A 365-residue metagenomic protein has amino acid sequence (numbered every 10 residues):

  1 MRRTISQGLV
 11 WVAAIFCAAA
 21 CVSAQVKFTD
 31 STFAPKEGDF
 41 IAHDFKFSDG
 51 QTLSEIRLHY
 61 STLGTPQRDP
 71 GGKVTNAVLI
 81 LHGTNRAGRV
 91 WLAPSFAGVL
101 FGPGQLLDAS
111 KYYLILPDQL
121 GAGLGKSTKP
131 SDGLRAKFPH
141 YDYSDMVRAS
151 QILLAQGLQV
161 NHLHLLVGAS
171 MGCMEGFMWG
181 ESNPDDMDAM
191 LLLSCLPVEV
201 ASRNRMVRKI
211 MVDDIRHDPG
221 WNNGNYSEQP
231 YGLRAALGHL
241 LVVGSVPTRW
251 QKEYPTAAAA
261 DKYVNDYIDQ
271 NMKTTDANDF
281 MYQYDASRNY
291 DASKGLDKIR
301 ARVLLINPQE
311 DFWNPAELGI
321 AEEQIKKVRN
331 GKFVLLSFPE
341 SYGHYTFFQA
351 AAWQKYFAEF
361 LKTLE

Functional and structural regions predicted by a protein language model:
Q25-A77, G88-V90: Catalytic-loop region of hydrolases
S61-S131: N-terminal cap/lid subdomain of alpha/beta-hydrolase-fold enzymes
S144-H164: Conserved acidic catalytic loop of the alpha/beta-hydrolase fold
H162-A201: Conserved hydrolase catalytic core segment
D186-Q270: Alpha/beta-hydrolase-fold enzymes
I299, L305-N307: Short beta-strand/loop motif that positions the catalytic acidic residue of the alpha/beta-hydrolase fold
F312-G319: Conserved alpha/beta-hydrolase "acid-adjacent" motif
K332-E365: Catalytic active-site module of serine/aspartate enzymes centered on a nucleophile-bearing elbow/loop
